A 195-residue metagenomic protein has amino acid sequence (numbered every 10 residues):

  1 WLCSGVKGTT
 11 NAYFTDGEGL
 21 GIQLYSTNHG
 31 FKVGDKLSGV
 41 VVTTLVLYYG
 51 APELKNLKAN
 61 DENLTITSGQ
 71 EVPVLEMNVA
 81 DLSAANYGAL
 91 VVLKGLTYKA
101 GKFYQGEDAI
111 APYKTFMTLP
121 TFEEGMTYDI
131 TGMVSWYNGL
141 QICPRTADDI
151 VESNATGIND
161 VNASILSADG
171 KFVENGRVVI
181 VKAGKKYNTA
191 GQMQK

Functional and structural regions predicted by a protein language model:
W1-I158: OB-fold nucleic-acid-binding modules
T156-K195: C-terminal outer-membrane/trafficking sorting elements
